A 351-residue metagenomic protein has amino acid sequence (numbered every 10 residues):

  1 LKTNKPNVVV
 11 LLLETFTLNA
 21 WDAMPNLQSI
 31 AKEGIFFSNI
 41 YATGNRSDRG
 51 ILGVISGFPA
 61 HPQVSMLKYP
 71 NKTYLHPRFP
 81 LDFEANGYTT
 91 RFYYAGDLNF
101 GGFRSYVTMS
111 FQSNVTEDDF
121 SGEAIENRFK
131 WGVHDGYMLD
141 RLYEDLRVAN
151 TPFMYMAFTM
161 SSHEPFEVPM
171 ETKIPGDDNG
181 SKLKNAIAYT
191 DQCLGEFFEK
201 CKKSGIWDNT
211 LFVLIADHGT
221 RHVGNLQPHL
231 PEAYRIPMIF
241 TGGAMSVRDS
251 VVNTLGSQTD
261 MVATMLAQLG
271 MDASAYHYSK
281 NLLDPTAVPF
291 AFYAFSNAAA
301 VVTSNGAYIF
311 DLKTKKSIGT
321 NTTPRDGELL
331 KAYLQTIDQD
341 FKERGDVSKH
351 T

Functional and structural regions predicted by a protein language model:
L1-H277, T286, F295-S296, G306: Soluble catalytic regions of membrane-associated enzymes that act on cell-envelope and secretory-pathway components
A244-T351: Membrane-interface soluble catalytic domains
